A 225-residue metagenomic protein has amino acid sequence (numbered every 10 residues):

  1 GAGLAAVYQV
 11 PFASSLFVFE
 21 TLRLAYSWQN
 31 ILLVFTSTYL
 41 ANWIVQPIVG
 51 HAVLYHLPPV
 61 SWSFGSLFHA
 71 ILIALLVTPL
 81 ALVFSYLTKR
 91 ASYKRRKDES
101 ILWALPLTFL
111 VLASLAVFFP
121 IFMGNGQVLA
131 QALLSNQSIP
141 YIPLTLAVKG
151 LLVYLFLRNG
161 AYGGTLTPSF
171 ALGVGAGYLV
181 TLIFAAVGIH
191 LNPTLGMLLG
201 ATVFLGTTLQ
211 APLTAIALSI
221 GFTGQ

Functional and structural regions predicted by a protein language model:
G1-Q225: Alpha-helical transmembrane segments and immediately membrane-proximal extracytoplasmic
